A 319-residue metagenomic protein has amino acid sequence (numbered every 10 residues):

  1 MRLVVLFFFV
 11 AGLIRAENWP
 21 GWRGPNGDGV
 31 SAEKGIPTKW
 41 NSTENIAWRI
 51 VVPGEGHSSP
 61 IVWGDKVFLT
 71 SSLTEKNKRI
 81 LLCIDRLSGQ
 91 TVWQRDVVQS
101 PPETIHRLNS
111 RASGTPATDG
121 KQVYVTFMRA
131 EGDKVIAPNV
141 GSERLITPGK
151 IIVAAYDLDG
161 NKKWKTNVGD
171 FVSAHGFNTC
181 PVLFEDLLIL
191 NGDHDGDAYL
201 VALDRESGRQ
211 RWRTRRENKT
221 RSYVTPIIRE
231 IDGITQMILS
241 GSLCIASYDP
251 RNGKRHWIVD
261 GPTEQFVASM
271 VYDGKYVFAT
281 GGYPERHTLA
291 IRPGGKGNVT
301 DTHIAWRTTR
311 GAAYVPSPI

Functional and structural regions predicted by a protein language model:
M1-F7, R15: Sec-dependent signal peptide recognition, specifically the positively charged N-region followed immediately by
R15-I319: Noncatalytic, solvent-exposed loop/strand surfaces of beta-propeller-type extracellular/periplasmic domains
